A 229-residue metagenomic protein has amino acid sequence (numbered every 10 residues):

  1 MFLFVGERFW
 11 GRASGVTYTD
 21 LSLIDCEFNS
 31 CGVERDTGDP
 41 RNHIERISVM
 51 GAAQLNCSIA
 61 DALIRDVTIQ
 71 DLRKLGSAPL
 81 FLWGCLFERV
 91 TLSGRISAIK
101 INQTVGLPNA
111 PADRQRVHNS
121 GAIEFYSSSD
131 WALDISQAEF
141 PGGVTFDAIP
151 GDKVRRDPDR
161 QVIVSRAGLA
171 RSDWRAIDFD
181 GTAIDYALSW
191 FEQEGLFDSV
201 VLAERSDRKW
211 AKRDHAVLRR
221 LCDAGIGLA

Functional and structural regions predicted by a protein language model:
M1-R175: Tandem repeat scaffolds
D159-A229: Long, ordered, amphipathic alpha-helical scaffolds
